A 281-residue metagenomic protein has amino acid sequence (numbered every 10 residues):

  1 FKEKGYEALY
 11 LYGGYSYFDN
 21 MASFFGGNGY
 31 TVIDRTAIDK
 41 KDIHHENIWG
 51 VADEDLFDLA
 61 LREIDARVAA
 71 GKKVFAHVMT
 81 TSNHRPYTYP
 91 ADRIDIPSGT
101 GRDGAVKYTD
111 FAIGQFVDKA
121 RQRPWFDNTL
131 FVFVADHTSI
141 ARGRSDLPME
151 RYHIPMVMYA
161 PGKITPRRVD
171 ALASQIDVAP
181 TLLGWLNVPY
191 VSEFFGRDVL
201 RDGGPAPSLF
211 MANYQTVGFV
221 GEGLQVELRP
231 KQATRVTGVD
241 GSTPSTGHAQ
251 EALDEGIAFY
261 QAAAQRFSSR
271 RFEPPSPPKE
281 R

Functional and structural regions predicted by a protein language model:
K2-R281: Solvent-exposed soluble domains appended to multi-pass membrane proteins
